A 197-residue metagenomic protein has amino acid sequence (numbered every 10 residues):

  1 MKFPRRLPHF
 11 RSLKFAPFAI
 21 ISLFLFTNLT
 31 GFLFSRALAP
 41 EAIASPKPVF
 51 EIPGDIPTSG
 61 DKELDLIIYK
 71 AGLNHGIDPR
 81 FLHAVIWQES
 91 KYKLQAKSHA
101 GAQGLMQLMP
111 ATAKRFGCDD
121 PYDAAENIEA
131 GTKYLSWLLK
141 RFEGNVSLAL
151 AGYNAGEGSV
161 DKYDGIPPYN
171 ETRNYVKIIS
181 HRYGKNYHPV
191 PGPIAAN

Functional and structural regions predicted by a protein language model:
R5-I20: N-terminal Sec-pathway targeting helices
S12-F15, A37, I128: Hydrophobic alpha-helical segments, especially transmembrane helices and their immediate juxtamembrane helical caps
A16-G31: Hydrophobic membrane-insertion alpha-helices, especially the h-region of bacterial N-terminal signal peptides
G31-S45: Signal peptide processing junction and immediate N-terminal pro/mature segment of secreted/exported proteins
E41-N197: Catalytic glycan-binding domains that act on GlcNAc-containing polysaccharides
